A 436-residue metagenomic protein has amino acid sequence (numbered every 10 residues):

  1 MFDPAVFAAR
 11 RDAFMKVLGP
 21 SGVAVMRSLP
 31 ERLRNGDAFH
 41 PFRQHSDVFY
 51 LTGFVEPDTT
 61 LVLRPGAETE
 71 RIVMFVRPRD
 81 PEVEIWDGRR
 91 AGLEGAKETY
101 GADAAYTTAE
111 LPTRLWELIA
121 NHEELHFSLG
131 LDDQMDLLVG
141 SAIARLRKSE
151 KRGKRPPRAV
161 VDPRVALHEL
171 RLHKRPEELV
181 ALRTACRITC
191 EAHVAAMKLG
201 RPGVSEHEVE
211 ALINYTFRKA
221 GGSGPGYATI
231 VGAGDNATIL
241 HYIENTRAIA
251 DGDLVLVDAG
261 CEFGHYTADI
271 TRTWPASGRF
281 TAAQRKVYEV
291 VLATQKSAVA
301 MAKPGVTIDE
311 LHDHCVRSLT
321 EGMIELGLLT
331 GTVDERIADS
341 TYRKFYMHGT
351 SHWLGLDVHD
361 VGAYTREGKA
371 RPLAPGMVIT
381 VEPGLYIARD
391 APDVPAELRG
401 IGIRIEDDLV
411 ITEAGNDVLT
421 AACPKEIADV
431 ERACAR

Functional and structural regions predicted by a protein language model:
M1-R436: Active-site neighborhoods and metal-handling regions in enzymes and metal-associated proteins
